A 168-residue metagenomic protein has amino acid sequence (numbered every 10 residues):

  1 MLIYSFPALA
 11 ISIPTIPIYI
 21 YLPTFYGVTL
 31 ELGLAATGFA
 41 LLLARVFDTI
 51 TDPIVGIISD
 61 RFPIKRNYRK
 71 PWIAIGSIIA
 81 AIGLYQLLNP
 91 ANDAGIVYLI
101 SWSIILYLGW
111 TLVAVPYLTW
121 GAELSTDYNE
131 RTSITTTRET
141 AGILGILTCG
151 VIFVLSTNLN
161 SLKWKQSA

Functional and structural regions predicted by a protein language model:
M1-A168: Membrane-embedded alpha-helical bundles of multi-pass transporters/translocases, especially carrier/permease families
